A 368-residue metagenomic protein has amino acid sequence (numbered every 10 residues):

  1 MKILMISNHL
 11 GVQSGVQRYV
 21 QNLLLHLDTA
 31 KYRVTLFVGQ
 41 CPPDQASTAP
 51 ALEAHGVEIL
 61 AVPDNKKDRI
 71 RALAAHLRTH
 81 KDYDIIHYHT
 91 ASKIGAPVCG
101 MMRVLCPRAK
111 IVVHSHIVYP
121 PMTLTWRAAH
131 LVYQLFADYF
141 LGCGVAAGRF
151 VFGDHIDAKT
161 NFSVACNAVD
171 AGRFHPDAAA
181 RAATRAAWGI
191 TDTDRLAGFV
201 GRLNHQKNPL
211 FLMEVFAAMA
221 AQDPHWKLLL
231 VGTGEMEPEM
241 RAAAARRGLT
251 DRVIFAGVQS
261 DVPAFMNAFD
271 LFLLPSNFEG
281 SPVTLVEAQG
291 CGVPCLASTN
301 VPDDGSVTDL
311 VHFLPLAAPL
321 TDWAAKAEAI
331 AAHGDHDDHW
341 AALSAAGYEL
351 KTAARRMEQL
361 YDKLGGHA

Functional and structural regions predicted by a protein language model:
L4-A72, N161, E235, L360: N-terminal strand-loop element at the rim of the active site of nucleotide-sugar-dependent glycosyltransferases
K31-T35, A186-A187, T191-R195, P209-F255 (+1 more regions): A conserved nucleotide-sugar
V38, P294-S298, D303: Short hydrophobic beta-strand element within catalytic cores of glycosyltransferases and related nucleotide-activated
L73, H175-I190: A short helix/loop element that forms part of the nucleotide-sugar donor recognition site in Leloir-type
Y88-A96, S115: Short His-centered aromatic/hydrophobic patch
A137-P176: A short, active-site helix/loop in glycosyltransferases that binds the activated sugar's phosphate group
V258, N277: Aromatic "clamp/platform" in nucleotide-sugar-dependent glycosyltransferases that forms part of the donor/acceptor
D304-H333: Change "using UDP/GDP/dTDP sugars" to "using nucleotide sugars
